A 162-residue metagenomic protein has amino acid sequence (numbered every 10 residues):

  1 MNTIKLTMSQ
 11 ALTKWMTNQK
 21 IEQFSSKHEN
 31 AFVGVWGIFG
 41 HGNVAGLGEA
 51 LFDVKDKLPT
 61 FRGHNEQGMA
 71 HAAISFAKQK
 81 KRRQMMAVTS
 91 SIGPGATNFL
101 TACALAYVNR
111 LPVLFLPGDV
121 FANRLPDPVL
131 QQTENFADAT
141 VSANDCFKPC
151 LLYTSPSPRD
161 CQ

Functional and structural regions predicted by a protein language model:
M1-S91, G95: Thiamine diphosphate
G48-L51, F99-L105: Short Gly/Thr/Asp-enriched flexible loops that form oxyanion-binding sites at enzyme active sites
A50-L51, N123-C146: Active-site-proximal loop->helix
E66-A70, A96, V120-L125, T133: Short gly/pro/ser/thr-enriched loop/turn and capping motifs at secondary-structure boundaries
A72, A102-A106, C146-F147: Hydrophobic/aromatic ligand-binding patch that stacks against planar heteroaromatic rings of cofactors or nucleotides
A104-V120: Hydrophobic or amphipathic alpha-helical targeting/insertion segments
Y153-Q162: Single conserved hydrophobic/aromatic residue that forms the stacking wall/gate of nucleotide- or nucleobase-binding
